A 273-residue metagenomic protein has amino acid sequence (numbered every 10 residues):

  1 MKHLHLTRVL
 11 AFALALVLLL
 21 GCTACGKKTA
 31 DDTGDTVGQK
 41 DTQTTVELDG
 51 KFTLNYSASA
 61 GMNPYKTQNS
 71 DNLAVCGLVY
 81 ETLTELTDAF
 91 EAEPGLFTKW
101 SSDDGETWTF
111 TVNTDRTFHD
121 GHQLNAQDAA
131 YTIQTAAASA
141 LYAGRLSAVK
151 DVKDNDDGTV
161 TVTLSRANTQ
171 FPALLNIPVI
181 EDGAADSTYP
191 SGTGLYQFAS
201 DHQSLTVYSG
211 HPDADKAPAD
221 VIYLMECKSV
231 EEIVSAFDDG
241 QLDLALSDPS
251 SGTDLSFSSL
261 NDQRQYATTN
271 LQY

Functional and structural regions predicted by a protein language model:
G21-A24: C-terminal motif of bacterial Sec signal peptides marking the signal peptidase cleavage site
G26-K28: Bacterial signal peptide processing site
E47-A58, T107-T111, V160-V162, G194-A199 (+2 more regions): Short, well-ordered beta-strand elements
N55-D103, Q134: N-terminal lobe/hinge region of extracytoplasmic solute-binding protein
T98-A140: Aromatic- and charge-enriched surface segment that lines or borders ligand/interaction sites
T163-Y223, E231: Gly/Pro-rich hinge or "lid" segments in bacterial periplasmic/extracellular proteins
G210-T253: Ligand-site clamp/hinge motif
L246-Y273: Local pocket/hinge segments that shape ligand/substrate recognition
